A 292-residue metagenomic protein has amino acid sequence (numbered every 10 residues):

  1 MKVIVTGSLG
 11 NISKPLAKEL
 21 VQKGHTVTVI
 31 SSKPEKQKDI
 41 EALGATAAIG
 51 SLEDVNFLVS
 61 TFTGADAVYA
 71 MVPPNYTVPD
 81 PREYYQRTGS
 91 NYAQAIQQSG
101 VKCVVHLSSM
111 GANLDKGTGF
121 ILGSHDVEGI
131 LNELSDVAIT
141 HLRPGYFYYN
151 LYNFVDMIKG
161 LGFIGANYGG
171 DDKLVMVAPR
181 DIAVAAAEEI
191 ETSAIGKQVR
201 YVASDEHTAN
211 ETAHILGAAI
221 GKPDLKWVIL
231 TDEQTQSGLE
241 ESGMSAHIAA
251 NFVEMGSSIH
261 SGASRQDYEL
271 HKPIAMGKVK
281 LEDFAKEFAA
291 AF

Functional and structural regions predicted by a protein language model:
M1-T28, S32-E35, D39, E53-N56 (+6 more regions): Oxidoreductase cofactor-interface core, primarily capturing Rossmann-like NAD(P)-dependent enzymes
G44-A45, I139: Short, conserved active-site loop motifs that form the nucleotide-linked donor/cofactor pocket
G50: Cofactor-binding loops of NAD(P)H-dependent oxidoreductases, dominated by short-chain dehydrogenase/reductases
Y84-G89: Aromatic "clamp/platform" in nucleotide-sugar-dependent glycosyltransferases that forms part of the donor/acceptor
A219, E233-F292: A hydrophobic C-terminal alpha-helical subdomain
